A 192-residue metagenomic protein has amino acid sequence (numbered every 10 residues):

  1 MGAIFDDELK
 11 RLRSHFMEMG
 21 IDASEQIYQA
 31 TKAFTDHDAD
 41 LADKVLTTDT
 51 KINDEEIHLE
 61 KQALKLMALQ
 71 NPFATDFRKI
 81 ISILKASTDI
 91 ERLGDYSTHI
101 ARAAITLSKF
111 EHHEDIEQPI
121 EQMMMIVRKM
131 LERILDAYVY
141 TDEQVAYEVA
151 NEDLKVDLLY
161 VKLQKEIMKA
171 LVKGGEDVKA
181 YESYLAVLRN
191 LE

Functional and structural regions predicted by a protein language model:
M1-E192: Cytosolic, long alpha-helical scaffolding segments
